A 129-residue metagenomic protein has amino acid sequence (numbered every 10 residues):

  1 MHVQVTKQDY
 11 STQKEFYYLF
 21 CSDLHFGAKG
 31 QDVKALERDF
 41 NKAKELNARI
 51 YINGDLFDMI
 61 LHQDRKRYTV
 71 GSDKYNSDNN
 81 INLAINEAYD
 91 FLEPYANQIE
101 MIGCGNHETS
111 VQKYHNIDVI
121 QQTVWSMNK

Functional and structural regions predicted by a protein language model:
M1-H2: N-terminal soluble segments of membrane proteins
V5-K129: Core catalytic region of metal-dependent phosphoesterases/phosphodiesterases, especially metallo-beta-lactamase-like
